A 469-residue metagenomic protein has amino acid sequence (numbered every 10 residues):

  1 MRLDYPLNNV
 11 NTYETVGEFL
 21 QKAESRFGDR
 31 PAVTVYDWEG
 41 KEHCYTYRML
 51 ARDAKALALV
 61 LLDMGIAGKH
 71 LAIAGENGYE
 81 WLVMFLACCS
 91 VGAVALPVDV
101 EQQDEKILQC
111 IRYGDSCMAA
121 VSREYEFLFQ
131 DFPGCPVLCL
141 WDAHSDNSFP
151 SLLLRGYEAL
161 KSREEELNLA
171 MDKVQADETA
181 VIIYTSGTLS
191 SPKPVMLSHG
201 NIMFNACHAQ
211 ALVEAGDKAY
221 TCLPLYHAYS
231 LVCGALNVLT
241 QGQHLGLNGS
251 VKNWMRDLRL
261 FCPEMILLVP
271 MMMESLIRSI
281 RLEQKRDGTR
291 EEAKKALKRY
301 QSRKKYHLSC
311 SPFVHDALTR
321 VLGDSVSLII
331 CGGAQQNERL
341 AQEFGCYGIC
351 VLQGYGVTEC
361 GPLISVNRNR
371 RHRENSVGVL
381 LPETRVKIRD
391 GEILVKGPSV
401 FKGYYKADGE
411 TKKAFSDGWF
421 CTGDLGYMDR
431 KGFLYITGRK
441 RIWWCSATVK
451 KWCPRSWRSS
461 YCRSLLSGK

Functional and structural regions predicted by a protein language model:
Q21, S90-Y157, L169: Structural core segment of the AMP-binding/adenylate-forming
G28-P31, Y157-Y184, S191, V213-K218: Conserved pre-ATP/AMP-binding loop-to-beta segment of ANL
V33-G65, K69-G78, L82-L86, Q103-L108 (+1 more regions): Conserved AMP-binding/adenylate-forming core of the ANL superfamily
C44-R48, A180-F204: Conserved AMP-binding A3 loop
A51-A56, P194-A215: Conserved structural elements of the adenylate-forming
T185, L380-S446, K451, R463: Conserved ATP-binding/catalytic segment of the ANL
M203-K218, L225-D316: Conserved AMP-binding/adenylation subdomain of ANL enzymes
E264-L267, R278-H372: Gly/Ser/Thr-rich phosphate-binding loop
